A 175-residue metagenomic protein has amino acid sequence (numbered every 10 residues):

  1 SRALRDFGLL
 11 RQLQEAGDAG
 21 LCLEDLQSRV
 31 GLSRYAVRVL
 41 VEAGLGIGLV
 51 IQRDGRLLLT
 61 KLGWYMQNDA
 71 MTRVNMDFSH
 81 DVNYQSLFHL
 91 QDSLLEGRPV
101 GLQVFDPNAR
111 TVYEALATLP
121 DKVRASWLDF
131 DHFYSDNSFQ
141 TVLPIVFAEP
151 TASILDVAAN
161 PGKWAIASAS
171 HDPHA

Functional and structural regions predicted by a protein language model:
S1-E15, R38-A152: Conserved Class I S-adenosyl-L-methionine-dependent methyltransferase catalytic core
G17, P173-H174: Proline-centered flexible-loop/turn and helix-kink motifs
D18-R29: Short acidic, hydrophobic short linear motifs in intrinsically disordered regions
P150-N160: Conserved class I S-adenosyl-L-methionine
A152, H174-A175: A structural micro-motif
P161-P173: Conserved SAM-binding loop of SAM-dependent methyltransferases across substrates and taxa, primarily the Class I
